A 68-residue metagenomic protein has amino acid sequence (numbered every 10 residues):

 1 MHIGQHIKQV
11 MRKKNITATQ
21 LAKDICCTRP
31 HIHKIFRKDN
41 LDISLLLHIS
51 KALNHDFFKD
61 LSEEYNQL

Functional and structural regions predicted by a protein language model:
M1-I16, Q20: A short, Lys/Arg-rich alpha-helix, primarily the initiator
K8, T19, K23, H33 (+1 more regions): Residues within the helices of the helix-turn-helix
V10, T28, Q67-L68: Conserved N-terminal glycine/acidic-rich loop preference
R12, K23, K51: Alpha-helical residues within the helix-turn-helix
C26-L41: Recognition helix of helix-turn-helix/homeodomain-like DNA-binding domains that insert into the DNA major groove
K38-K51: Short, basic-rich loop-to-helix N-cap that marks the start of a DNA-contacting helix
N54-L68: Short C-terminal boundary/hinge segments that cap the last helix of small helical domains
